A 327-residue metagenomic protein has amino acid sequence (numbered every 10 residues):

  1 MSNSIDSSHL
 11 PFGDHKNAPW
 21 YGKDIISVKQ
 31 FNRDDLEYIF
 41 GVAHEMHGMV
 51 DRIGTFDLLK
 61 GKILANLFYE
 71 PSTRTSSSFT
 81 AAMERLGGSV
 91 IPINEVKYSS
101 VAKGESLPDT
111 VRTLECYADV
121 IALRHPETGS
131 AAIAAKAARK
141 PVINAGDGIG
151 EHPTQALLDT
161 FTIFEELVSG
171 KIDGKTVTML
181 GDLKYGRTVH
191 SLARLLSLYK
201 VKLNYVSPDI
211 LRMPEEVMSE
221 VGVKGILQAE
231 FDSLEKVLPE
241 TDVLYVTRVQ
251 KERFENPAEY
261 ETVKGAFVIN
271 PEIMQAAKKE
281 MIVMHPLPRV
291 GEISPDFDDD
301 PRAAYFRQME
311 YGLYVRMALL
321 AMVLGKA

Functional and structural regions predicted by a protein language model:
S2-S77: Positively charged, low-complexity intrinsically disordered leader regions
S2-S8, D299-A327: C-terminal helix-to-coil terminal segments
I53, D57-F164, G291-I293: Phosphate/diphosphate ligand-binding glycine-rich loop within oxidoreductases
L59-L64, D173-V177, E280: Phosphate-coordination loops involved in phosphoryl transfer and adenosine-cofactor binding
Y69-A81, E165-V246: Glycine-rich phosphate/diphosphate-binding loop of Rossmann-like nucleotide-binding domains
L86, Y117, A137-R139, Y199 (+3 more regions): Short, structured coil segments at secondary-structure junctions
G222-F297, R302: Rossmann-like adenosine-cofactor binding region
